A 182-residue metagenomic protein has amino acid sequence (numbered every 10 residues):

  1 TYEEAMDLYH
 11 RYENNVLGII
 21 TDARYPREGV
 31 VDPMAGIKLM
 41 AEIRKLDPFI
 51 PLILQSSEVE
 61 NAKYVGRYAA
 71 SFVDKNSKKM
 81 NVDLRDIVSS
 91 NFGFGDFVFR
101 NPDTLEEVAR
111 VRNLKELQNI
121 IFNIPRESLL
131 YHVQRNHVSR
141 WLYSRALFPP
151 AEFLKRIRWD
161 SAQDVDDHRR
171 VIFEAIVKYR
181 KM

Functional and structural regions predicted by a protein language model:
T1-G18, E28: Acidic, metal-coordinating helix/loop segments flanking the phosphotransfer/catalytic sites of two-component signaling
E4, R24-V30, E58-N61, K78-K79 (+1 more regions): Short acidic, S/G/P-rich loop/turn micro-motifs used as interaction or catalytic elements
D7, R24-F49: Short amphipathic alpha-helix used as the core "switch/output" element in two-component signaling
N15-L17, L46-P51: His-Asp phosphorelay/catalytic-motif detector in bacterial-type signaling
Y64-F72: As written
N81-F94: Receiver (REC) domain switch/output surface
S128-D160: Amphipathic alpha-helical packing elements
